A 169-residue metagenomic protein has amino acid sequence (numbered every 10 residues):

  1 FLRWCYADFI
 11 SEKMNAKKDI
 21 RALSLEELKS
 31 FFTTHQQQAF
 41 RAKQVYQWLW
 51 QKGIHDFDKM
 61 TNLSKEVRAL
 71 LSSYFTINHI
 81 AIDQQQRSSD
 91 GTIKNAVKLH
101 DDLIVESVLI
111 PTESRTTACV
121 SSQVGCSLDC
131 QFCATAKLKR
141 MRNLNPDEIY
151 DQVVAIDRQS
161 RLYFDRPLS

Functional and structural regions predicted by a protein language model:
I10-T116: Flexible, acidic/Gly-rich N-terminal and inter-domain linker regions that tether and position cofactor-handling modules
L103-V105, E113-S122, S127-S169: Conserved Radical SAM active-site core
